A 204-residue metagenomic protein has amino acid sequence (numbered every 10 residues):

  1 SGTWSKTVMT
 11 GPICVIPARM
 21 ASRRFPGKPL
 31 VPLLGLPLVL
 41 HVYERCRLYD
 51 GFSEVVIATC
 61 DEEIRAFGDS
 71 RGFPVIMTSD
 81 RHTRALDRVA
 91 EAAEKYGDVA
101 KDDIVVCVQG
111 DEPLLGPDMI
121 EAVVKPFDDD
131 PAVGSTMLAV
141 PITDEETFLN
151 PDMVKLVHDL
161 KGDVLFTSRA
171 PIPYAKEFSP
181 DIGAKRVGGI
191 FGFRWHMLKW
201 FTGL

Functional and structural regions predicted by a protein language model:
G11-T59: N-terminal glycine-rich phosphate-binding loop and ensuing alpha1 helix
C14, E54-I57, V105, S135-T136 (+1 more regions): Hydrophobic/aromatic residues located in beta-strands of well-ordered beta-sheets within soluble catalytic
V31, R65, K199: Nucleotide phosphate-binding site architecture
F52, A100-D102, D130-V133: Short, high-confidence coil segments that cap the C-terminus of an alpha-helix and link into the following beta-strand
V56, E62-K125: Short phosphate-binding loop-to-helix
G116-L204: Conserved core of the sugar-phosphate nucleotidyltransferase
